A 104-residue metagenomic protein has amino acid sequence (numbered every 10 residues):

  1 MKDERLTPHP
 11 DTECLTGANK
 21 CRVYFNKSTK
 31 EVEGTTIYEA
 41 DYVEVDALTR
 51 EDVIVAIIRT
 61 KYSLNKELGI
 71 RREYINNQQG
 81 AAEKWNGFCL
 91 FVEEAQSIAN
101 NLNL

Functional and structural regions predicted by a protein language model:
K2-L104: A preference for well-ordered globular domain cores that mediate specific macromolecular interactions or catalysis
